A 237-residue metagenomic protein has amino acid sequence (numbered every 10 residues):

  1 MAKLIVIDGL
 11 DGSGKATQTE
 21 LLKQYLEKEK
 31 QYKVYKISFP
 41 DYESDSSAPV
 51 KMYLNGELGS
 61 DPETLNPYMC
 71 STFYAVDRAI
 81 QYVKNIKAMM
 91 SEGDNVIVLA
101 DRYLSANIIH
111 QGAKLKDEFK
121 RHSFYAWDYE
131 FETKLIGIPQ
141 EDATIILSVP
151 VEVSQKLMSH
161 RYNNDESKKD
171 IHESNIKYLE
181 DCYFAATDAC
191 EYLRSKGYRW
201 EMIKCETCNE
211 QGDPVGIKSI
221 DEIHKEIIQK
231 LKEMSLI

Functional and structural regions predicted by a protein language model:
L4: Walker A (P-loop) ATP-phosphate-binding motif of ABC ATPase nucleotide-binding domains
I7: Hydrophobic anchor at the beta1->P-loop junction of P-loop NTPases
L10: P-loop (Walker A) phosphate-binding loop of NTP-binding proteins
K15: Conserved lysine of the Walker
Q18: Hydrophobic positions on the alpha1 helix immediately C-terminal to the Walker A/P-loop
K23, E152-I237: NTP-dependent small-molecule kinase module
E29-E130, L135-I136, V215: ATP-dependent small-molecule kinase phosphotransfer cores that center on conserved nucleotide phosphate-binding segments
S105-F184: A glycine- and Lys/Arg-enriched "phosphate-lid" helix/loop adjacent to the NTP-binding pocket of small-molecule kinases
